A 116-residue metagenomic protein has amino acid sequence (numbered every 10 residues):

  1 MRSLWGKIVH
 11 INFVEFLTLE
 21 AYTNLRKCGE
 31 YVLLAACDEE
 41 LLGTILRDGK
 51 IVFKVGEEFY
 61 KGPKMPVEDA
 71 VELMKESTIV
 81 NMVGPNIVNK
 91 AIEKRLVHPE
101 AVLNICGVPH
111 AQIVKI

Functional and structural regions predicted by a protein language model:
W5-G6, H10-E72, A111-K115: Conserved mixed alpha/beta catalytic, RNA-binding, or beta-rich assembly cores of soluble enzyme, regulatory
L73-S77: Short, intrinsically disordered low-complexity segments
T78-I116: Short, compact, well-ordered microdomains
